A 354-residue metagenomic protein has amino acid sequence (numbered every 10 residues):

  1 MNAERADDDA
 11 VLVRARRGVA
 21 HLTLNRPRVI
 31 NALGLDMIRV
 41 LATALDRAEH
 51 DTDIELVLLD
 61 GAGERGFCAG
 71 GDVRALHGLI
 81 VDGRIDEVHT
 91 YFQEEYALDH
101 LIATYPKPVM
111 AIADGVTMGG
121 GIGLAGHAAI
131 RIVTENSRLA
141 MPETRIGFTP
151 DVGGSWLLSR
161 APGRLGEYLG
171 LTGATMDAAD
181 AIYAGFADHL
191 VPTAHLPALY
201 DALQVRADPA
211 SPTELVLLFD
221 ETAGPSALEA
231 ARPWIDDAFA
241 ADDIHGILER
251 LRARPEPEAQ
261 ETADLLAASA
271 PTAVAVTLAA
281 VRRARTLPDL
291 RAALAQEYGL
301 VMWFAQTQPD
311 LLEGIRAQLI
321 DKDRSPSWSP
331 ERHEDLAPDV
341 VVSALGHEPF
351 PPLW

Functional and structural regions predicted by a protein language model:
M1-D60, H100: Conserved CoA-thioester-binding segment of acyl-CoA-metabolizing enzymes
A44, E94-Y105: Catalytic-core regions built around general acid/base machinery
L59, D72, L124-A125, D180-A181 (+2 more regions): Hydrophobic/aromatic residues within transmembrane alpha-helices of multi-pass small-molecule transporters
G61-E94, R145-G147: Glycine- (often His-adjacent) and acidic-residue-rich active-site loop that binds/positions the CoA thioester
I102-I146, L169, G173-A174, A178: Glycine-rich beta-to-alpha active-site loop
D151-S211: Contiguous mid-protein beta-loop-alpha structural module that forms a pocket-lining wall or clamp of enzyme active
F186, V191-S269: Amphipathic alpha-helical blocks and their helix-capping loop/short-beta junctions
L251-P257, L266-W354: Long, low-complexity C-terminal extensions of enzymes
